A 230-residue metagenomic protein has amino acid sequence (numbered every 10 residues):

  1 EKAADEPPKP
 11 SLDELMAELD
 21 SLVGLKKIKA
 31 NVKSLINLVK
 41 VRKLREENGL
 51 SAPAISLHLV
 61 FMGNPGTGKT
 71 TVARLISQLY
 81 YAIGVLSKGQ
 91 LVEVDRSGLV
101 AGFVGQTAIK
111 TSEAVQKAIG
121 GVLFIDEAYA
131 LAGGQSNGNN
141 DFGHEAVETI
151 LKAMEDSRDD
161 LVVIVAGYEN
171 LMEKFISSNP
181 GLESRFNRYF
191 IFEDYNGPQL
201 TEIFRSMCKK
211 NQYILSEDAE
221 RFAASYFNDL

Functional and structural regions predicted by a protein language model:
E1-E14: Interdomain "pre-motor" coupling segment immediately N-terminal to P-loop NTPase/helicase cores
E14-L57, Q78: Pre-Walker A (pre-P-loop) alpha-helix and adjacent loop at the N terminus of AAA/AAA+ ATPase modules, a conserved
L50-G89, E113-K117, F186: Walker A/P-loop
L59, V92-V94, L123, V163: Hydrophobic positions in the central parallel beta-sheet of the AAA+
I83-K88, L171-S177, E183-S184, Y189-L230: Conserved C-terminal "switch" segment of AAA+ ATPases
S87-A118, H144: Short glycine-rich substrate-engagement loop in P-loop NTPases that contacts/grips substrate
R96-S97, E127-Y129: Conserved Walker B
Y129-E183: Conserved catalytic/switch belt of AAA+ P-loop NTPases
